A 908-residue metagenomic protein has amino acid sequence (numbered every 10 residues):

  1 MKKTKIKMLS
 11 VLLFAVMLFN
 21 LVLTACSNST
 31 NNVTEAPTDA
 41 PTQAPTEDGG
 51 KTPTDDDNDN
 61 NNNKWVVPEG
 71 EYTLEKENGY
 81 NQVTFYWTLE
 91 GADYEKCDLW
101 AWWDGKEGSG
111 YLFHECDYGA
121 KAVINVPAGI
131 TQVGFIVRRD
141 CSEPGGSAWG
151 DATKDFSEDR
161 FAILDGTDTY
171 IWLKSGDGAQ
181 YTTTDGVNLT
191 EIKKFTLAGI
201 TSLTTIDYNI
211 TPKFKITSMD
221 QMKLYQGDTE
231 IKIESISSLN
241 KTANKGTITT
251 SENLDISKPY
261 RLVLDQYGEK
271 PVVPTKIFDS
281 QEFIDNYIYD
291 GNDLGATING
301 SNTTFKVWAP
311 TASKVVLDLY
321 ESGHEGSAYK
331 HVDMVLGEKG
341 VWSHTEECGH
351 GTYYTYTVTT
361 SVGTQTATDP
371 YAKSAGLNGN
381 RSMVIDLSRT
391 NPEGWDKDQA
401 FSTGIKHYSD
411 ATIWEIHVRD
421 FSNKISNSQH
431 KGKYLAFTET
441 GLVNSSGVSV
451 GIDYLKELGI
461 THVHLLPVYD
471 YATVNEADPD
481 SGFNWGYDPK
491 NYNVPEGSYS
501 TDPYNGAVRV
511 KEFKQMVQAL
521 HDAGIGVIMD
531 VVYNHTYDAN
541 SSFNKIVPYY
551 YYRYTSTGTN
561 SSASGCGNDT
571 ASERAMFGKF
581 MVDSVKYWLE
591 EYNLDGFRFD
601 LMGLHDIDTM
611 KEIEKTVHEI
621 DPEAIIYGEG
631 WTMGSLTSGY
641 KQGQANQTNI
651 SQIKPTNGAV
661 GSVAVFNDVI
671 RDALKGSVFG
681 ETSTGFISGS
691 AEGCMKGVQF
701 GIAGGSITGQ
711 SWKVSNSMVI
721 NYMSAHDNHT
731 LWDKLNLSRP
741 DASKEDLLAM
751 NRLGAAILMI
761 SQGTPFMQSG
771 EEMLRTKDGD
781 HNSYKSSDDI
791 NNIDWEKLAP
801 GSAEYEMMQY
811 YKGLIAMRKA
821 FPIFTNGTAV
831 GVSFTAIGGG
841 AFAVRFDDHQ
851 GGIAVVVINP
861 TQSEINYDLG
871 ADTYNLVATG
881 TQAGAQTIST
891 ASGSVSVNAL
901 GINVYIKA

Functional and structural regions predicted by a protein language model:
L21-T38: Sec-dependent signal peptide cleavage junction
N62-G91, D117-S202, T242-T304, G337-W342 (+2 more regions): The feature marks proteins involved in alpha-glucan
G91-E95, I130, T211-M219, W308-K314 (+2 more regions): Short proline/glycine-enriched turn/loop motifs at strand-loop junctions of beta-rich domains
E95-G105, T211-E234, S313-Y329: Short, surface-exposed alpha-helix to beta-strand junction/turn motifs within ectodomains of secreted and cell-envelope
H350-T352, I888-A908: C-terminal beta-strand-rich structural cap/linker in extracellular carbohydrate-active enzymes
I385, E614-K615, E619-L774, D848-H849 (+1 more regions): Conserved alpha/beta catalytic core and glycan-binding cleft of carbohydrate-active enzymes
R419-Y592, M610-D621, I625: Substrate-binding/active-site clefts of carbohydrate-active enzymes
N716-A871: Loop/helix patches that line or flank the sugar-binding groove of alpha-linked glycan CAZymes
